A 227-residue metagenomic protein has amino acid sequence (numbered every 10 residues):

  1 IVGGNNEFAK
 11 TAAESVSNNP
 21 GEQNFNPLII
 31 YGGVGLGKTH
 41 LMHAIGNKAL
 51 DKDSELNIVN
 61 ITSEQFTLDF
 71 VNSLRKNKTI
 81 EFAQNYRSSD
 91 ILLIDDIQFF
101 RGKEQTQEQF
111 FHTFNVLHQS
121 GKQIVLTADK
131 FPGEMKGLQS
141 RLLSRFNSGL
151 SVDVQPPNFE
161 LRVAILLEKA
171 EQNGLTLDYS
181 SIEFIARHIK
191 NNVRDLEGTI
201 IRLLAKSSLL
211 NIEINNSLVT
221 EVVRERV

Functional and structural regions predicted by a protein language model:
I1-P27: Pre-Walker A (pre-P-loop) alpha-helix and adjacent loop at the N terminus of AAA/AAA+ ATPase modules, a conserved
G21-H43: Walker A/P-loop nucleotide-binding motif
L50, S54-S89, E104: Short glycine-rich substrate-engagement loop in P-loop NTPases that contacts/grips substrate
N60-I61, L93-D95, Q123-D129: Structural recognition of the conserved hydrophobic beta-strand(s) that form the central parallel beta-sheet of P-loop
V71-R75, P132-S148: Short regulatory helix/loop adjacent to the ATP-binding pocket of P-loop NTPases
E134-K136, G149-L161: Conserved AAA+ ATPase "SRH/arginine-finger" region at the nucleotide-binding site
L167-E171, S180-H188, R194-L209: C-terminal helical "lid" of AAA+/P-loop NTPase domains
A205-V227: Conserved alpha/beta core segments of nucleic-acid transaction machinery
